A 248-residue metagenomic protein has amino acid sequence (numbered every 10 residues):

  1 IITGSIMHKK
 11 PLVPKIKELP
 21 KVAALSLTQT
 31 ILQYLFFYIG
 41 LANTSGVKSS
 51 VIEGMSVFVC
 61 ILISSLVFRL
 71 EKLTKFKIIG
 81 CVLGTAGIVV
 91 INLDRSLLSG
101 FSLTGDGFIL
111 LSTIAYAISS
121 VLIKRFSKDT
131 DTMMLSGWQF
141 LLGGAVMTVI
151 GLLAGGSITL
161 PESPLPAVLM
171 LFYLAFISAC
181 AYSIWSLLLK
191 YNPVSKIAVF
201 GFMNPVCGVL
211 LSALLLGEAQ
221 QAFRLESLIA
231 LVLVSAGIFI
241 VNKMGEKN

Functional and structural regions predicted by a protein language model:
I1-L32, M55-I63, A115-S119, S136-G155 (+2 more regions): Transmembrane alpha-helices of multi-pass small-molecule transport proteins
S5-E53, A86-V90, L174-N192: Specific transmembrane alpha-helical segments of multi-pass solute transporters/efflux pumps, especially DMT/EamA
P14-P20, L93-A115, L152-F172, Q221-L231: Juxtamembrane helix-entry segments on the extracytoplasmic side of multipass membrane proteins
K17-A24, K72-T85, D106, T130-Q139: Cytoplasmic-side transmembrane-helix entry/capping segments in multi-pass membrane proteins
L27, Y38-I39, S99-K128, M133 (+5 more regions): Glycine-/small-residue-enriched transmembrane alpha-helix faces in small-molecule transporters and effluxers
T30, Y34, S49-M55, I123-A145 (+2 more regions): Helix-helix packing/entry segments at the starts of transmembrane helices
S50-E53, R69-V90, S99-G105, G217-G237: Loop-to-transmembrane alpha-helix entry segments
A167, F202-N248: C-terminal-most transmembrane helix of multi-pass membrane proteins
